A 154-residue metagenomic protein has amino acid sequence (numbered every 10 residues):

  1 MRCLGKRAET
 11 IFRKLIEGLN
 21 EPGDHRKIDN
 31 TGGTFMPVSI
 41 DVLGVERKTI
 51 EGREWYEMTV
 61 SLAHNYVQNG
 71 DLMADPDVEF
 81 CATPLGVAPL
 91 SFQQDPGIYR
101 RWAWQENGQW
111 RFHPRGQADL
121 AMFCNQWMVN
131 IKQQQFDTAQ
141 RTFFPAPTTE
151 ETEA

Functional and structural regions predicted by a protein language model:
M1, T148-A154: Short intrinsically disordered terminal tails
M1-M36: N-terminal "first-domain core" detector
L4-R7, G32, E54, F112 (+1 more regions): Non-membrane alpha-helical secondary structure
G5-A8, I40, L62, Q126-W127: Generic hydrophobic, helix-prone segments enriched in Leu/Val/Ile
K27-T83: Amphipathic, interaction-prone secondary-structure segments
L72-T142, A154: An exposed acidic His-Trp-rich patch
